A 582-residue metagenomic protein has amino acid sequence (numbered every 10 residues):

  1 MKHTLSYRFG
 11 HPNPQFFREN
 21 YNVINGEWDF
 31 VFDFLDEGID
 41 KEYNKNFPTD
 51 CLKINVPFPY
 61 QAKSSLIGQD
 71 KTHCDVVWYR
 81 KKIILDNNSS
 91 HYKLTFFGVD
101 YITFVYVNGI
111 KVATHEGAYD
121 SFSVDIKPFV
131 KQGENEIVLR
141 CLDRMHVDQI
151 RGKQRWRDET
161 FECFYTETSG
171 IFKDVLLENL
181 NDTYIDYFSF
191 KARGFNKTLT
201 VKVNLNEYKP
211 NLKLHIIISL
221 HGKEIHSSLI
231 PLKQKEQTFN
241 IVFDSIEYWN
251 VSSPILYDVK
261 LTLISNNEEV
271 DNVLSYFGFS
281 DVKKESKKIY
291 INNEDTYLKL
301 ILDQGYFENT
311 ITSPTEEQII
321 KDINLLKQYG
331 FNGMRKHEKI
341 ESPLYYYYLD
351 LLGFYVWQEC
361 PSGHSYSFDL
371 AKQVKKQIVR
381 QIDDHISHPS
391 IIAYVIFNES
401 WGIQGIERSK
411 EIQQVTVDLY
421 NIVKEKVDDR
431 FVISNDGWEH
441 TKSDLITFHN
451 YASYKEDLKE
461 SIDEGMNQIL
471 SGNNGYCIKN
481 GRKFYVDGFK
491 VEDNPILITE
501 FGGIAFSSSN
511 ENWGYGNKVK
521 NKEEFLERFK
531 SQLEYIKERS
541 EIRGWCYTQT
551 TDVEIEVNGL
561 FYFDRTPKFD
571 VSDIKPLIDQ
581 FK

Functional and structural regions predicted by a protein language model:
M1-K63, R140, R144-Q149, H221 (+2 more regions): Accessory carbohydrate-binding/adhesion or oligomerization-edge regions at the termini of glycan-active proteins
H3, Y7-Q15, E19, D29-F34 (+5 more regions): Accessory beta-strand-rich segments of carbohydrate-active enzymes
P12, F16-I39, V99, E167-G170 (+6 more regions): Substrate-binding clefts and catalytic carboxylate motifs of secreted carbohydrate-active enzymes
P57-I84, S90-T95, D100-V107, A113-E116 (+12 more regions): Active-site-adjacent substrate/metal-binding segments within catalytic domains of carbohydrate-active enzymes
V105-V107, T198-P231, Q237-F239: Beta-strand-rich binding/interaction modules
V130-E134, V147-D148, F243-L256: Short glycine/proline/serine/threonine-rich loop/turn segments at secondary-structure transition edges
N181-K209, Q580-K582: Surface beta-strand/loop "capping" patches
Y420-H440, G544-Q549: Aromatic-lined carbohydrate-recognition surfaces of secreted/lumenal glycan-active proteins
